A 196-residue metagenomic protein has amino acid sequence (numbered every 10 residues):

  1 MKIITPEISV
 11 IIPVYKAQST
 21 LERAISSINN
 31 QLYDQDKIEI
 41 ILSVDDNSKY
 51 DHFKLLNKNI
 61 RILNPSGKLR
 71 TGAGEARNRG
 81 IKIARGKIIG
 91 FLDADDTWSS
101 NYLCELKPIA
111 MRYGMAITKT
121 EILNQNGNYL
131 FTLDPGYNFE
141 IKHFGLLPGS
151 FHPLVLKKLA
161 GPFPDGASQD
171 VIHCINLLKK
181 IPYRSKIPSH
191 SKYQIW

Functional and structural regions predicted by a protein language model:
M1-S27: N-proximal low-complexity "stem/linker" segments adjacent to membrane-targeting elements
S26-K37: Short, acidic, metal-binding catalytic loop of nucleotide-sugar glycosyltransferases
D36-N47, L63-S66: Short beta-strand/loop segment that forms part of the nucleotide-sugar
N47-L56, T97, N101: Acidic helix N-cap motif at the loop->helix transition within catalytic regions of sugar-transfer enzymes
G67-A84: Glycine-rich, basic loop-to-helix element that forms the pyrophosphate-binding segment of sugar-nucleotide handling
I89: Short aromatic/hydrophobic "clamp" motif used to bind/position activated sugar donors
N101-L130: Conserved donor NDP-sugar-binding/catalytic core segment of glycosyltransferases
N138-W196: Conserved nucleotide-sugar donor-binding catalytic segment
